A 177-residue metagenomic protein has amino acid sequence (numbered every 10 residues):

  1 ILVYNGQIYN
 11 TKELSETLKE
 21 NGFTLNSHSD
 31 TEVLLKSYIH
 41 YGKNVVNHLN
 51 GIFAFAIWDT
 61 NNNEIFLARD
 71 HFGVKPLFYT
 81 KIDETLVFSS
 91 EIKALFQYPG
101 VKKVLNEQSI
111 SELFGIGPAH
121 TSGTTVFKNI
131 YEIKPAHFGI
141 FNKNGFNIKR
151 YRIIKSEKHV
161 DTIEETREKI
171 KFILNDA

Functional and structural regions predicted by a protein language model:
I1-A177: Cysteine-centered catalytic environments shared across enzyme families
